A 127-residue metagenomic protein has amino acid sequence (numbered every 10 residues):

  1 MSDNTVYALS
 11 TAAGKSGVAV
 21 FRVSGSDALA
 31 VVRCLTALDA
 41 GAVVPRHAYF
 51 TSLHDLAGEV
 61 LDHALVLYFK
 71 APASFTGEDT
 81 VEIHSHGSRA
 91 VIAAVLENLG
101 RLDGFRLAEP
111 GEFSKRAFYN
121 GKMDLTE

Functional and structural regions predicted by a protein language model:
M1-E127: A glycine-rich (often HGG/GG-containing) alpha/beta subdomain
